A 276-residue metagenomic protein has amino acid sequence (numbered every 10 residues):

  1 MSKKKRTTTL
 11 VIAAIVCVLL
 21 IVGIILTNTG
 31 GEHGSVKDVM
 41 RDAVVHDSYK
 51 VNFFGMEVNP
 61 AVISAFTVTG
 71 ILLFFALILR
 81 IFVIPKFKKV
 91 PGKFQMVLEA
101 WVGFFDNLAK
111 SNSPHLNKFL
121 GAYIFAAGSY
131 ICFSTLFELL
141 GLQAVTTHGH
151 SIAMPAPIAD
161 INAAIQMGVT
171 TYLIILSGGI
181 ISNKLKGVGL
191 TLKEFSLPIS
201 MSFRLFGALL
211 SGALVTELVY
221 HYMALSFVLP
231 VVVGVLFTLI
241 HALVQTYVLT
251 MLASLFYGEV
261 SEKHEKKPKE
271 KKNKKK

Functional and structural regions predicted by a protein language model:
M1-K276: Selective transmembrane helix interface/packing segments
